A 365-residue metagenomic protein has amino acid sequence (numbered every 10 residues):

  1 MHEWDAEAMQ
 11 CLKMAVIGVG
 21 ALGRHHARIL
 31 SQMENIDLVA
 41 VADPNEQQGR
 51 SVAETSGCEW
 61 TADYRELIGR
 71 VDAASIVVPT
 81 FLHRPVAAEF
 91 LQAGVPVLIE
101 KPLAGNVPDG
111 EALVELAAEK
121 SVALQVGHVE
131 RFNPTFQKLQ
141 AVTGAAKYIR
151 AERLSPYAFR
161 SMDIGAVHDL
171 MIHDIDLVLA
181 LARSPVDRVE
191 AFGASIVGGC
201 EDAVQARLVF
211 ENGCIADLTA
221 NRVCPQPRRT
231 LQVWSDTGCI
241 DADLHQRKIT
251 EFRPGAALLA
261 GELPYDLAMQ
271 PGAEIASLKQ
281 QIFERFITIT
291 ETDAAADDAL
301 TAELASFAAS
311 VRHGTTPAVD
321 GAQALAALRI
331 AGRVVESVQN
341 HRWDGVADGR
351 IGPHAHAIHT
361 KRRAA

Functional and structural regions predicted by a protein language model:
H2-T55, V178, R363: N-terminal Rossmann-like dinucleotide-binding module
H26, S56-V114: Beta-loop-alpha module in the N-terminal Rossmann-like domain of NAD(P)-dependent dehydrogenases, especially those
V39, D72, K147: Conserved acidic residues
C58, A93-V95, K120-A123, C214: A short helix->loop->beta-strand "cap" motif at the edges of active sites that frequently abuts
A62, I99, L124-V126, R150 (+1 more regions): Hydrophobic residues in well-ordered beta-strands that form the structural core
A104-S161: A contiguous active-site-proximal alpha/beta segment in oxidoreductase catalytic domains
V129, T237-A318, D344, G349-R350 (+1 more regions): C-terminal glycine/acidic-rich active-site capping loop/insertion
A158-W234, H245-Q246, G352-P353: Rossmann-like dinucleotide-binding domain that binds NAD(P)(H)
